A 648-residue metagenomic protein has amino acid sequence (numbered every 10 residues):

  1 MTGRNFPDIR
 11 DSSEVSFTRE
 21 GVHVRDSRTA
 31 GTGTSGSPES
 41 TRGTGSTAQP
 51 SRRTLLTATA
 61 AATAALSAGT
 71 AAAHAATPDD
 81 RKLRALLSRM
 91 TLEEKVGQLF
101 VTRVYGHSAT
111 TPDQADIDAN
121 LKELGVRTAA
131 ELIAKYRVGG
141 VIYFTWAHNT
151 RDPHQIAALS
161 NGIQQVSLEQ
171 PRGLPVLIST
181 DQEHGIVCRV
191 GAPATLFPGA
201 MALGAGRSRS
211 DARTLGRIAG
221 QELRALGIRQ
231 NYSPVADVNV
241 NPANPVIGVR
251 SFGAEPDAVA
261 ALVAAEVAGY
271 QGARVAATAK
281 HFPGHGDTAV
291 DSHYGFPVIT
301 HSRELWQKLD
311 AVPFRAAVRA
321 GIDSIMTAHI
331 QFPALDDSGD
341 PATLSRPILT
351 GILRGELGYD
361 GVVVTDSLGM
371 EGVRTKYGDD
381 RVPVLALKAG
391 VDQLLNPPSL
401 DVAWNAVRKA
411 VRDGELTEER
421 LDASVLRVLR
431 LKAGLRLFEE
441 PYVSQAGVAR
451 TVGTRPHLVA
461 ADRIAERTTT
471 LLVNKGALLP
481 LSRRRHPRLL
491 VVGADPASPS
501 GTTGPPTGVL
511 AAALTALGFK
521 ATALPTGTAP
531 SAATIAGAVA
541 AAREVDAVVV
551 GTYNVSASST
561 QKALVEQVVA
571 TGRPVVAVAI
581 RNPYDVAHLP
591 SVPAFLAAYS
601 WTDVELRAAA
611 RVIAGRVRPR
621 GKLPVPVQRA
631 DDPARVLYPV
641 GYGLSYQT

Functional and structural regions predicted by a protein language model:
R4-I9, F17-E20, R25-R28, A62-A65 (+4 more regions): Preference for extracellular/luminal or secreted protein segments
S40-A62: N-terminal secretory signal peptides and thylakoid transit peptides that target proteins across membranes
L86-T91, A115-L121, G125-A129, R151-R172 (+2 more regions): Second-shell residues forming the walls of enzyme active-site clefts
T91, V141, D181, L223 (+3 more regions): Conserved, mostly hydrophobic/aromatic
Q98-R103, G139-Y143, V176-T180, N231-Y232 (+3 more regions): Hydrophobic faces of well-ordered beta-strands that scaffold small-molecule active sites in alpha/beta enzyme cores
A109, E131-D152, P242, V318-G339 (+2 more regions): Short acidic, glycine-rich surface-loop motifs adjacent to enzyme active sites
T150-P175, R207-A225, L426, R430: Active-site-adjacent structural elements in enzyme catalytic domains
L174-V176, G361, T571-V575: A short helix->loop->beta-strand "cap" motif at the edges of active sites that frequently abuts
